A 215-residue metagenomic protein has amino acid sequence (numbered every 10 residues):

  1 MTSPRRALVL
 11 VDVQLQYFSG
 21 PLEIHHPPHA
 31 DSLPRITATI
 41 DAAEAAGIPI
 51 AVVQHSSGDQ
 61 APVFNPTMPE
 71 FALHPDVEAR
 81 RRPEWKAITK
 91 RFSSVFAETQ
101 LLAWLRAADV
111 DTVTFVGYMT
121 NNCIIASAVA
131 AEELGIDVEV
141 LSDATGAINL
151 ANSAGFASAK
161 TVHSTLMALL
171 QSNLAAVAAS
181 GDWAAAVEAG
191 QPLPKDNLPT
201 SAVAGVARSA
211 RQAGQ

Functional and structural regions predicted by a protein language model:
M1-A7, P34-A46, V63-Q215: Active-site-adjacent betaalpha module
T2, G20-P21, G58: Glycine-centered flexibility motif
L8-V13: N-terminal nucleotide-binding beta1-loop-alpha1 segment
Q14-S19: Short acidic, Gly/Ser-rich segments with clustered Asp/Glu that frequently serve as metal-coordination loops in enzyme
L22-H29, A61-F64, G155-F156: Short glycine-enriched, charge-decorated loop/helix-capping segments at active-site entrances that position
A43-G58: Von Willebrand factor
